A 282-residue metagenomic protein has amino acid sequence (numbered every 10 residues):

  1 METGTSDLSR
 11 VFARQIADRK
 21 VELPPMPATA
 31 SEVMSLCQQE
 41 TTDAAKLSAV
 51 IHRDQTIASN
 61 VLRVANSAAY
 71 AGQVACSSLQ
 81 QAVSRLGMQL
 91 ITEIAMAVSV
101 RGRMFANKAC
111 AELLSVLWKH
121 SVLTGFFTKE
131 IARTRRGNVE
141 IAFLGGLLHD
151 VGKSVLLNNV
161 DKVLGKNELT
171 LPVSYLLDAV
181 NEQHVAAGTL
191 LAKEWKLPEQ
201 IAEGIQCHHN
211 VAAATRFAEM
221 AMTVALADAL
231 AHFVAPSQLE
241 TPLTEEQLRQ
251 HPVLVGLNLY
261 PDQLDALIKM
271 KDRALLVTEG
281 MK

Functional and structural regions predicted by a protein language model:
M1-G165, L171-Q247, V277: Conserved alpha-helical "signature site" that marks functionally important helical segments or helix/loop junctions
M1-Q15, H251-K282: Terminal helices and disordered tails flanking the catalytic cores of nucleotide-processing hydrolases
